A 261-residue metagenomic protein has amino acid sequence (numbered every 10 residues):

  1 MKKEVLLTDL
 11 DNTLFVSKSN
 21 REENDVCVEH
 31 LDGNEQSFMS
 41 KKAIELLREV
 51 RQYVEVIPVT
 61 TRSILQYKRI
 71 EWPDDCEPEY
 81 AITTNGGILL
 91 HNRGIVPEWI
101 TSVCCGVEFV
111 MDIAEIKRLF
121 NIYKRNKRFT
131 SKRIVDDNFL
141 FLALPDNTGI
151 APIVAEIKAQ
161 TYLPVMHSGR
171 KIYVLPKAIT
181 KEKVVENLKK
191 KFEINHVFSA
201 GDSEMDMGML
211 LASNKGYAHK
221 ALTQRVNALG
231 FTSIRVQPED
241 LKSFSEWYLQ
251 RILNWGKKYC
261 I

Functional and structural regions predicted by a protein language model:
M1-L6, L10-P58, Y67: Active-site neighborhood of HAD-like aspartate-dependent phosphohydrolases
E4-L6, E79, V197: The start of beta-strands in P-loop NTPase/AAA+ ATPase cores
S17-K18, Y67-I70, N92-R93, G208-M209 (+1 more regions): Short glycine-/acidic-enriched loop or helix-start segments at secondary-structure transitions that form or flank
M39-I122: Active-site phosphate-binding/coordination module
V56, A81, V197, G216-A218: Short, well-ordered beta-strand core segments
C76-E77, N85, Q160-T161, A212-N214 (+1 more regions): Short, structured coil segments at secondary-structure junctions
K117-A212, N227: Conserved acidic, metal-coordinating active-site core of Asp-based, Mg2+-dependent phosphoryl-transfer enzymes
K220-I261: Asp-based, Mg2+/Mn2+-dependent phosphohydrolase catalytic module
